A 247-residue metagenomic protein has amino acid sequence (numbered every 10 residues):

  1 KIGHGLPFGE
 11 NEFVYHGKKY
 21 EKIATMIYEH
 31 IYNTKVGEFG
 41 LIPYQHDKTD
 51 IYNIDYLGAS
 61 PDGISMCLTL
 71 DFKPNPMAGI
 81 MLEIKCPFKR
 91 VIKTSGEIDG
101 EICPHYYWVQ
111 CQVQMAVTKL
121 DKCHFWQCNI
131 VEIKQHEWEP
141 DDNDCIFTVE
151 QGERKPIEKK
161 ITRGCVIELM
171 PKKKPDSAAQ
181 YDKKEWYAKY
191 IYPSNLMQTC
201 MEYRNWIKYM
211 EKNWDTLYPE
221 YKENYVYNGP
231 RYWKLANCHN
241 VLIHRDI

Functional and structural regions predicted by a protein language model:
K1-I247: Accessory terminal regions of nucleic-acid processing enzymes
